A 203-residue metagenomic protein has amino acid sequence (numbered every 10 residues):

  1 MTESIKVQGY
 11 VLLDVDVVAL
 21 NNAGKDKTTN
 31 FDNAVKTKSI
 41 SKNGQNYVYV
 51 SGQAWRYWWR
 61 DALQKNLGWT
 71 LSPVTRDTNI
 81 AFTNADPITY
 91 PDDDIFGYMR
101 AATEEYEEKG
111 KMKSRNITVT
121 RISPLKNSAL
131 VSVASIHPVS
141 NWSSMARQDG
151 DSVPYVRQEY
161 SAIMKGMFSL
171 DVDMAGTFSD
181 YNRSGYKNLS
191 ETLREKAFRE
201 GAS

Functional and structural regions predicted by a protein language model:
M1-S203: RNA-binding basic/glycine-rich loop and surface signature characteristic of RAMP-family CRISPR effectors
